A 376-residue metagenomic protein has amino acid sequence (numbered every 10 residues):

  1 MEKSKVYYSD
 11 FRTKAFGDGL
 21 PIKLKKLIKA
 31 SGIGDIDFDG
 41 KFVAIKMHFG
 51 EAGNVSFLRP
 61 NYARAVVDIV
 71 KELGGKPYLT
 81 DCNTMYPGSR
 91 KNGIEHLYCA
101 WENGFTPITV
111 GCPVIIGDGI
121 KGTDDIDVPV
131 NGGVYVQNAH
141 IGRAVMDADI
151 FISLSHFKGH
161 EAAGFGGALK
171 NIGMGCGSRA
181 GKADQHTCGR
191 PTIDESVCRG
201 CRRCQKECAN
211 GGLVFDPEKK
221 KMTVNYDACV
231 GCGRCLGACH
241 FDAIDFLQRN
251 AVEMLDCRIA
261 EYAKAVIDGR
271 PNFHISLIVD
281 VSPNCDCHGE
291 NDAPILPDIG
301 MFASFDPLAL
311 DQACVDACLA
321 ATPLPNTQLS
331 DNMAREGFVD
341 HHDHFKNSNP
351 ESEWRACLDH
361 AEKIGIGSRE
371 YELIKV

Functional and structural regions predicted by a protein language model:
E2-N54, L58-Y62, I69, L73-D81 (+1 more regions): Extended, low-polarity segments enriched in aliphatic/aromatic residues
